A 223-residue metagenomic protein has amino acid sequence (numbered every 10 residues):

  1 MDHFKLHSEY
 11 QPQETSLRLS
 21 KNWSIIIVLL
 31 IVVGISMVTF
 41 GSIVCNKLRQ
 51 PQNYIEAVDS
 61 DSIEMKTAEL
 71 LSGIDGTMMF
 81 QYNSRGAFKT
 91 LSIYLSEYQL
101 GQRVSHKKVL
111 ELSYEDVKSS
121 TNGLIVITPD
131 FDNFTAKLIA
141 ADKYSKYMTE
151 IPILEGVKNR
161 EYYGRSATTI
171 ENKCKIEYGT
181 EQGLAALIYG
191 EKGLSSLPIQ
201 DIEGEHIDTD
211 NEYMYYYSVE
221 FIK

Functional and structural regions predicted by a protein language model:
M1-K21: N-terminal Lys/Arg-rich, disordered targeting/topogenic segments
H3, E9, N83-A87, Y94-G101 (+2 more regions): Short, flexible beta-strand-to-coil junctions
Y10, V33-G34, Q52, H206: Generic low-complexity, intrinsically disordered sequence content enriched in small uncharged/hydrophobic residues
K21, I25, A57-D59: Residue-level signal for well-ordered alpha-helical segments
W23-I43: Hydrophobic membrane-insertion alpha-helices, especially the h-region of bacterial N-terminal signal peptides
T39-S119: N-terminal export/targeting and maturation segments
V109-K223: Extracytoplasmic electrostatic interaction patches
